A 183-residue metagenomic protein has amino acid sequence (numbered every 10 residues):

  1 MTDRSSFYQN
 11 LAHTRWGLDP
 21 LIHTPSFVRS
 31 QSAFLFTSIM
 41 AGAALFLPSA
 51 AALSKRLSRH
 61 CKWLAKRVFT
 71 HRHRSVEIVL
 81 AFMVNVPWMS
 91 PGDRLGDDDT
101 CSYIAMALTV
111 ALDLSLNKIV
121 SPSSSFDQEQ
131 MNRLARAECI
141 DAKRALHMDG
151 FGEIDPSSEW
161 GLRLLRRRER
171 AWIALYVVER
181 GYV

Functional and structural regions predicted by a protein language model:
M1-N85, D93-G96, N117: Acidic, Ser/Thr/Pro-rich intrinsically disordered transcriptional activation regions
R4-Y8, K55-A65, C101-A111, N132 (+3 more regions): Hydrophobic core segments within long, regular secondary-structure runs in both alpha- and beta-rich folds
L18-S32, A111-V183: Intrinsically disordered, low-complexity acidic/Ser/Thr-rich segments used as protein-protein interaction/activation
F34-T37, V76-M83, C101, A105 (+1 more regions): A structural signal for well-ordered alpha-helical segments within the folded catalytic domains of diverse enzymes
S54-R56, R94-Y103, S121-F126: "Short basic amphipathic alpha-helical interaction patches in structured regions
T70-H73, G92-Y103, V110, L165-R166: Short, charge-rich binding segments
V84-D98, Q130-R136: Long, charge-rich low-complexity segments
